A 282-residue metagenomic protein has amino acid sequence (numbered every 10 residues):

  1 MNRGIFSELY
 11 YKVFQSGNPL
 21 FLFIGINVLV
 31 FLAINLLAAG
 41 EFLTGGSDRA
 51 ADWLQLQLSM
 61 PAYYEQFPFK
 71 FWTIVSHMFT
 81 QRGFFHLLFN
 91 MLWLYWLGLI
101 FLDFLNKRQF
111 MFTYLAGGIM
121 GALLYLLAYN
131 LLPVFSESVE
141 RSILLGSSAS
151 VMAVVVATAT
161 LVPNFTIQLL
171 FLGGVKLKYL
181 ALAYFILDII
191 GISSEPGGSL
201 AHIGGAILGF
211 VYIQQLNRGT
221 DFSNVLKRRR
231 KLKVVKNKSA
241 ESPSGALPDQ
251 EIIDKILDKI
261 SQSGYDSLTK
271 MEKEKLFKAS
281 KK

Functional and structural regions predicted by a protein language model:
M1-I256, S263: A detector for small-residue-rich transmembrane helices and their helix-helix packing motifs
L247-K282: Terminal membrane-proximal soluble interaction domains of membrane-associated proteins
